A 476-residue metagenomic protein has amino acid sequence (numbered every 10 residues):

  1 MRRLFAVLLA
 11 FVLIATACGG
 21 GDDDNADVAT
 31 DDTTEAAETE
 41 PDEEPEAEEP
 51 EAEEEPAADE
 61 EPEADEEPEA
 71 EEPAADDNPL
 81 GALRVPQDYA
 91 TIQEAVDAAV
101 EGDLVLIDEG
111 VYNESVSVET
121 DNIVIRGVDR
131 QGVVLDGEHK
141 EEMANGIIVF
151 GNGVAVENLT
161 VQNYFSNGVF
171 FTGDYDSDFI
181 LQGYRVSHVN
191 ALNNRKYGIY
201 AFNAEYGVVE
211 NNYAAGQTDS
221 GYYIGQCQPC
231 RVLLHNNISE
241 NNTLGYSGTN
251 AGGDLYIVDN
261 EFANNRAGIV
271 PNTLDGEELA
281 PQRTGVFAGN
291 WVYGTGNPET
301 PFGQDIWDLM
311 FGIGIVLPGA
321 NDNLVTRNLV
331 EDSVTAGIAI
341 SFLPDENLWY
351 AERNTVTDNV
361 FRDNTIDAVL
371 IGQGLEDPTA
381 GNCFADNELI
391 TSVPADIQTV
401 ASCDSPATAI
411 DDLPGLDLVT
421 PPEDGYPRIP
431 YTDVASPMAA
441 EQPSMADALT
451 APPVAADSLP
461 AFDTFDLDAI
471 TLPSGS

Functional and structural regions predicted by a protein language model:
I14-A17: C-terminal motif of bacterial Sec signal peptides marking the signal peptidase cleavage site
G19-V28: Bacterial lipoprotein signal-peptidase II cleavage site
N78-N113, S117: Acidic Gly/Asp/Thr-rich repetitive segments characteristic of extracellular carbohydrate-active and adhesion proteins
D97, E101, V111-R126, V134-I180: Extracellular beta-strand-rich solenoid/capping regions of secreted or surface-exposed proteins that bind or remodel
L106, W349, N364, A368-S476: Acidic, glycine- and Ser/Thr-rich low-complexity intrinsically disordered tracts in extracellular/secreted proteins
Y112-V118, D136-G146, F165-F171, R195-F202 (+9 more regions): Short glycine/acidic-rich loop motifs that flank beta-strands on beta-rich extracellular proteins
V128-G132, G153-N163, I180-Y197, Y206-S220 (+7 more regions): Right-handed parallel beta-helix
G289, G303-M310, V316-S405: Extracellular beta-rich repeat passengers
